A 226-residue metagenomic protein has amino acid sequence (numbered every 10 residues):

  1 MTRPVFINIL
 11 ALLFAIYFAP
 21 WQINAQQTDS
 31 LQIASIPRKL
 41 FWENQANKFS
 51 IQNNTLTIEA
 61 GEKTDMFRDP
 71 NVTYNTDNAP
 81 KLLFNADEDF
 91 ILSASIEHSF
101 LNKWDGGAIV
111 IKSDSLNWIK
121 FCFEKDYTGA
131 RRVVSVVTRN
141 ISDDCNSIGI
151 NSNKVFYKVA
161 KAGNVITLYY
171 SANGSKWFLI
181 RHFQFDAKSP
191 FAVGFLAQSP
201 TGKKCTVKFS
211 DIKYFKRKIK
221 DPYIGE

Functional and structural regions predicted by a protein language model:
M1-S30: Bacterial Sec-dependent N-terminal signal peptides
Q26-E226: Extracellular glycan-recognition regions
